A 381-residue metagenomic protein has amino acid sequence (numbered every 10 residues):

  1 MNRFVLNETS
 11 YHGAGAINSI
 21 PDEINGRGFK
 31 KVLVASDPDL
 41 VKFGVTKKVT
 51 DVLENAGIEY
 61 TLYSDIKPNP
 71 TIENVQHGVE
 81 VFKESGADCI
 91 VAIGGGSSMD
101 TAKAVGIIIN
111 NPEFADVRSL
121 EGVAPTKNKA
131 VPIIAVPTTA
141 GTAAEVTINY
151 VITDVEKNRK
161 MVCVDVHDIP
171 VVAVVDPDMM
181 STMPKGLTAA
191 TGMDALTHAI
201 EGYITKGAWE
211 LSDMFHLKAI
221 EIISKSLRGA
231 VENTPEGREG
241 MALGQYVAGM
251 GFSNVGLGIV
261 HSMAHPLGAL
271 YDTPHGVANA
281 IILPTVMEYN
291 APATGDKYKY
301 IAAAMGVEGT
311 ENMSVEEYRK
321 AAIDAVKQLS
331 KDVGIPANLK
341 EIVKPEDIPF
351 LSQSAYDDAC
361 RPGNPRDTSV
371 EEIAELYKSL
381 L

Functional and structural regions predicted by a protein language model:
M1-R27: N-terminal amphipathic/basic leader segments beginning at the initiator methionine
I17-I20, K42-V45, I72, S98-A102 (+3 more regions): Short glycine/serine/threonine-rich phosphate/pyrophosphate-binding segments that cradle anionic phosphate groups
N18-L33, D51-A56, E84: Glycine-rich phosphate/diphosphate-binding loops that line cofactor/substrate pockets in enzymes
V41-F114, R228-R238: N-terminal small/polar loop signature for handling phosphorylated ligands or for N-terminal nucleophile
E73-D178: Glycine/threonine-rich beta-strand-loop-alpha-helix active-site module that forms ligand/phosphate-binding
N149-V255: Carboxylate- and glycine-rich phosphate/diphosphate-binding segment that chelates Mg2+/Mn2+
L270-D347: Gly/Pro-rich interdomain helix-loop hinge
P345-L381: Short, amphipathic C-terminal "tail helix"
